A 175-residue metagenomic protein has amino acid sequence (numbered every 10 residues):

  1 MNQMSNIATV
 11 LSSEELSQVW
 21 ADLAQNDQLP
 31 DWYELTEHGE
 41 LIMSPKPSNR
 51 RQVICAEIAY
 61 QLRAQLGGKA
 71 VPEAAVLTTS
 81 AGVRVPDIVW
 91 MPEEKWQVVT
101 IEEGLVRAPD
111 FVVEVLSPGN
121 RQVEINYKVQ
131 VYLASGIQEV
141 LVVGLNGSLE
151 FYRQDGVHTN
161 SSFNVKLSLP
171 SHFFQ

Functional and structural regions predicted by a protein language model:
M1-Q175: Gly/Pro/Ser/Thr-rich low-complexity, intrinsically disordered segments predominantly at protein N-termini
